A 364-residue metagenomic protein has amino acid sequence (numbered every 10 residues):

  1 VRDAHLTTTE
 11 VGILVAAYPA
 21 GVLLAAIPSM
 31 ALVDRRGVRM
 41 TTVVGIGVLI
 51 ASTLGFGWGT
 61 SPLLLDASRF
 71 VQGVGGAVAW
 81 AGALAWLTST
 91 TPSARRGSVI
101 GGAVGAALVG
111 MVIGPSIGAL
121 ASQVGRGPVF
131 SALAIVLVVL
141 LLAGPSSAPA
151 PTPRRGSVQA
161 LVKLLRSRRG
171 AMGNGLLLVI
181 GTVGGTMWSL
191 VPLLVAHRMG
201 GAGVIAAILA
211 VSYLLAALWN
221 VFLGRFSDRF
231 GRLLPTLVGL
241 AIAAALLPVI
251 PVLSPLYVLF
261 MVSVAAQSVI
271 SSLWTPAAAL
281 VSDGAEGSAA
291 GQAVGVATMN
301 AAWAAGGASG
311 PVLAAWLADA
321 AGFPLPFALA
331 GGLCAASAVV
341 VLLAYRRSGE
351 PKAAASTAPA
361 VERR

Functional and structural regions predicted by a protein language model:
V1-T8, S189-G203: Short amphipathic helix-loop junctions that connect adjacent transmembrane helices in Major Facilitator Superfamily/SLC
P19-I27, M111-V112, Y213-V221, G307-A308: Residue-level signature of mid-helix packing/kink "hotspots" within the transmembrane helices of 12-pass Major
L24-T60, S227-L233: Conserved MFS/SLC helix-loop-helix module at the cytosolic interface between two early adjacent transmembrane helices
S68-A107: Cytoplasmic helix-loop-helix junction between adjacent transmembrane helices in 12-TM secondary transporters
V78-T91, S272-E286: Intracellular juxtamembrane helix-capping segments at the cytosolic ends of symmetry-related transmembrane helices
G102-P145, P324: Helix-loop-helix hairpin linking two adjacent transmembrane segments in secondary transporters
A134-P153, V340-Y345: C-terminal membrane-cytosol helix-exit motif in multi-pass small-molecule transporters
S147-N174, P359-R364: Juxtamembrane intracellular "pre-TM" segments in multi-pass secondary transporters
